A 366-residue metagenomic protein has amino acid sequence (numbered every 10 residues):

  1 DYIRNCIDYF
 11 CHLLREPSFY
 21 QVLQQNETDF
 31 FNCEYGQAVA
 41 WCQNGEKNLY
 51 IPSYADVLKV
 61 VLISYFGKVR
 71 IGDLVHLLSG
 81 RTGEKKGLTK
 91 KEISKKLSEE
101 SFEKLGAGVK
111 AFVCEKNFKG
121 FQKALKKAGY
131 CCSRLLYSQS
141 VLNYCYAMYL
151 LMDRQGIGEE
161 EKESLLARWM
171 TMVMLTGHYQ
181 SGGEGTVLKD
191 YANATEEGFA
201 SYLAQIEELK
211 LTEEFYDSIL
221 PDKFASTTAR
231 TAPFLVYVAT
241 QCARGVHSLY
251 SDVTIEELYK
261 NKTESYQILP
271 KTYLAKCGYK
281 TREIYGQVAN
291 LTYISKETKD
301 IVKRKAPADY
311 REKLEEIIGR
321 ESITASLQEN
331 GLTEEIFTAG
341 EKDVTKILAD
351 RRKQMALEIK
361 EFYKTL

Functional and structural regions predicted by a protein language model:
D1-I219: A cross-family structural signal marking well-folded subdomains
I3, S98, C114, F118 (+9 more regions): Active-site-proximal structural scaffolding
H12, E16, L151-R154, M172-T176 (+4 more regions): Short, well-ordered loop/turn and helix-capping segments at boundaries between secondary-structure elements and domains
D73, G156-G158, H178-Y179, A275-C277 (+2 more regions): Short conserved micro-motifs at the rims of enzyme active sites and ligand-binding pockets
M174-S265, Y273: Intrinsically disordered, low-complexity N-proximal targeting/linker segments that flank membranes
T263, A275-V302: Short beta-strand-alpha-helix junction that forms the catalytic/metal-binding core of metal-dependent nuclease domains
I284-Y285, V302-N330: Polybasic, low-complexity binding patches
G319, I323-L366: C-terminal, well-folded lobe of enzymatic/effector domains
